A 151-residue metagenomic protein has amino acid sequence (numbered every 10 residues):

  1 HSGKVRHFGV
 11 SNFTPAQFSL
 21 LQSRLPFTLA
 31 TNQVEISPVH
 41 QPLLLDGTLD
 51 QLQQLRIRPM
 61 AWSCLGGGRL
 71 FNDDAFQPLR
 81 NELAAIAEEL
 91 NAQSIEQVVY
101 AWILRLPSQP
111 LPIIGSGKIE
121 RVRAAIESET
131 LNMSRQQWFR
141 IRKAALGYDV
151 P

Functional and structural regions predicted by a protein language model:
H1-P151: Beta/alpha (TIM)-barrel catalytic core signal, keyed to glycine-rich beta->alpha loops juxtaposed to Asp/Glu that bind
